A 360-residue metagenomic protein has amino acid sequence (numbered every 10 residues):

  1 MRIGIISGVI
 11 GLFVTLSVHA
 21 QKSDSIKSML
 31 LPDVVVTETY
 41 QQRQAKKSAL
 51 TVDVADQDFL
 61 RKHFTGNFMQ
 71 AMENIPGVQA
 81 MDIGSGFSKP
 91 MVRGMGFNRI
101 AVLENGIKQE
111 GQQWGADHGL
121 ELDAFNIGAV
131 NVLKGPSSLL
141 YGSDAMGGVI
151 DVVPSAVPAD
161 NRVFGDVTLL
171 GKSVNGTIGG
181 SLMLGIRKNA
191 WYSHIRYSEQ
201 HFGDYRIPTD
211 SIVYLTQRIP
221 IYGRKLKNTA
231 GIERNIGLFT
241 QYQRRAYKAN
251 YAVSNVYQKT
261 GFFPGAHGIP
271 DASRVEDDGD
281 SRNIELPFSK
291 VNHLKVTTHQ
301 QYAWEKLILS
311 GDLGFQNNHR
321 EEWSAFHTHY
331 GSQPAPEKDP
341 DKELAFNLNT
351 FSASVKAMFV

Functional and structural regions predicted by a protein language model:
Q21-R61: Short, acidic, small-residue-rich periplasmic hinge/interaction motif at the N-terminus of Gram-negative outer-membrane
K22, F202, K227-E233, Y247-Y302 (+1 more regions): Flexible loop and strand-edge segments within Gram-negative outer membrane beta-barrel domains
P32, S88, G148, V163-G165 (+4 more regions): Hydrophobic, lipid-facing positions within transmembrane beta-strands of outer-membrane proteins
D33, F68-A71, G86-M91, L103 (+4 more regions): N-terminal periplasmic accessory domains that precede and gate Gram-negative outer-membrane beta-barrel machines
S48-N67, M91-G94, G171: Short, polar/charged loop or turn motifs at beta-strand boundaries
K108-K134: Short acidic/polar hinge/loop motifs at secondary-structure boundaries that mediate gating or recognition
V163-V167, S193-I195, Y247-Y251, L307-L313 (+1 more regions): Transmembrane beta-strands of outer-membrane beta-barrel proteins
N175-H201, Y214-F263, T298, W304: Transmembrane beta-barrel wall of Gram-negative outer-membrane proteins
